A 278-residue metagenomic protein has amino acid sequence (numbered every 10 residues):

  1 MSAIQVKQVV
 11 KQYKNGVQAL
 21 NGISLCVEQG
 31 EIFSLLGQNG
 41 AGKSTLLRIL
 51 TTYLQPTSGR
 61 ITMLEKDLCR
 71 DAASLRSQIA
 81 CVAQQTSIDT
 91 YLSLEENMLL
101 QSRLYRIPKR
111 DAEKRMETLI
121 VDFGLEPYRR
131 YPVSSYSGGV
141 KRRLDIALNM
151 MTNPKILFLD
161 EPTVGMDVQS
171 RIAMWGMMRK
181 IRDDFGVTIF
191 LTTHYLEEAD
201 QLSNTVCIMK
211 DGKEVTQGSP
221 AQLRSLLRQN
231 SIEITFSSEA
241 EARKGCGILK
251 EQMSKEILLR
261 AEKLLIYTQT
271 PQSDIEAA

Functional and structural regions predicted by a protein language model:
Q38-G42: Walker A (P-loop) phosphate-binding loop of ABC-type ATPase nucleotide-binding domains
T51: Helix-to-loop junction immediately C-terminal to a conserved catalytic motif
G59-R70, S74-L75: Conserved ABC transporter NBD signature motif
L99, R103, R110-Y128: Conserved ABC ATPase "signature" region
L157-D160: Catalytic Walker B motif of ABC-type/P-loop ATPase nucleotide-binding domains
G176-Q269: ABC transporter nucleotide-binding domain
